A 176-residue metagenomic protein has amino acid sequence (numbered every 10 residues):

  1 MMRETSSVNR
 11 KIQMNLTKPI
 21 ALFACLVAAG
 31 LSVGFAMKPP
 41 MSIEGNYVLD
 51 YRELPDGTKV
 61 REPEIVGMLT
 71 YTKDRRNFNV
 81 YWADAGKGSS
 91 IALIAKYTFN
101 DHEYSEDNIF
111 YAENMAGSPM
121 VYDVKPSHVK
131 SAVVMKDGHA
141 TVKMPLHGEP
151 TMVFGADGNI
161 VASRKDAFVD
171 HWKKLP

Functional and structural regions predicted by a protein language model:
M1-M2: Methionine residue identity
T5: Short polybasic linear motifs
I12-L22: Bacterial N-terminal signal peptides that target proteins for export
F23-G30: Bacterial N-terminal signal peptides
G34-A92, N100-P176: Lipid interaction determinants
